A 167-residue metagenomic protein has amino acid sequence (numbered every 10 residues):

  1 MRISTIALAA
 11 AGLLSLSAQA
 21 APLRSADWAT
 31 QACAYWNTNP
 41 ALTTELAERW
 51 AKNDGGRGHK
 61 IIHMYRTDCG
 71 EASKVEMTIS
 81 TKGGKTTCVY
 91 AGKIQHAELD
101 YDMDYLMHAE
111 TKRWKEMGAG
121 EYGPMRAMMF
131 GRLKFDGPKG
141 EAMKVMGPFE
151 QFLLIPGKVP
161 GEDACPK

Functional and structural regions predicted by a protein language model:
M1-A7: Bacterial N-terminal signal peptides that target proteins for export
A7-S15: Bacterial N-terminal signal peptides
A20-K167: Feature captures hydrophobic
